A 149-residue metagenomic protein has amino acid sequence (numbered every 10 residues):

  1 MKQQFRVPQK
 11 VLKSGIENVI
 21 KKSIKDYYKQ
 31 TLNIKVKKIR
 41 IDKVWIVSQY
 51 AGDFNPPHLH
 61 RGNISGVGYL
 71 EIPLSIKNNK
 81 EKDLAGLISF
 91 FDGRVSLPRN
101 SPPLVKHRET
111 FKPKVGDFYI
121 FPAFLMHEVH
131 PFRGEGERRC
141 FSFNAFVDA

Functional and structural regions predicted by a protein language model:
M1-K35, W45, G52-N55: Non-heme Fe(II)/2-oxoglutarate
P8, L12, R133-R138: Short, surface-exposed loop and linker segments with low hydrophobicity and enrichment for Pro/Ser/Thr
Y27-T31, P73, D148: Solvent-exposed amphipathic alpha-helical surface segments
D42-I120, F124, E128-H130, E137 (+1 more regions): Catalytic core of non-heme Fe(II) oxygenases with the double-stranded beta-helix
